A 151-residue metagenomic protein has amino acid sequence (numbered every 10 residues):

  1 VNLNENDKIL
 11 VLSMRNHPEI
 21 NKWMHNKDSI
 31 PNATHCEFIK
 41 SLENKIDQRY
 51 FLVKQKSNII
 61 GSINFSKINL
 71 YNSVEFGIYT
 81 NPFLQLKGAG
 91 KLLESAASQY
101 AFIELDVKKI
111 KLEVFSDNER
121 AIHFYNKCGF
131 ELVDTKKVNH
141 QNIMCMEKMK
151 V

Functional and structural regions predicted by a protein language model:
V1-S13: A short beta-loop-alpha structural element at the N-terminal edge of CoA-dependent acyl/N-acetyltransferase catalytic
S13-S29: Helix-loop element at the rim of GNAT/NAT acetyltransferase active sites that forms part of the acceptor-substrate
D28-F83: Acetyl-CoA-dependent GNAT
N81-F83, K87, S116-D117: Active-site acidic-Proline motif in GNAT/NAT acetyltransferases
L84, G88-A97: Conserved acetyl-CoA pyrophosphate-binding loop and the N-cap/start of the following alpha-helix in GNAT-like
K91, S116-D134: Conserved active-site alpha-helix within GNAT-family acetyltransferase domains
I103-E113: Conserved GNAT acetyl-CoA-binding A-motif
K111-I122, V138-I143: Conserved beta-strand-loop-alpha-helix junction that forms the acyl-donor binding cleft
